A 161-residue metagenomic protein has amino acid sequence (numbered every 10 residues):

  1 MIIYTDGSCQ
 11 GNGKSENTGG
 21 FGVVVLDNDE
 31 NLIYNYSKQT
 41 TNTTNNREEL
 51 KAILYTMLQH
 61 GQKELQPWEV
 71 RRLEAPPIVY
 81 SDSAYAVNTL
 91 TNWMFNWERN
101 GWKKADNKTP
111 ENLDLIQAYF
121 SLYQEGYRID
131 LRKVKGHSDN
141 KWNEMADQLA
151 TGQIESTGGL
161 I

Functional and structural regions predicted by a protein language model:
M1-R47, L58-Q62, D147, G152-L160: RNase H-like nuclease fold core
S8-K14, Y55-M145: RNase H catalytic domain
E30-I33, A105-T109, I116-Q117, G158-I161: Short, surface-exposed, polar/charged, turn-prone segments marking secondary-structure boundaries
E49, I53: Short, conserved alpha-helix that lines the donor NDP-sugar binding/gating region of sugar-transfer enzymes
